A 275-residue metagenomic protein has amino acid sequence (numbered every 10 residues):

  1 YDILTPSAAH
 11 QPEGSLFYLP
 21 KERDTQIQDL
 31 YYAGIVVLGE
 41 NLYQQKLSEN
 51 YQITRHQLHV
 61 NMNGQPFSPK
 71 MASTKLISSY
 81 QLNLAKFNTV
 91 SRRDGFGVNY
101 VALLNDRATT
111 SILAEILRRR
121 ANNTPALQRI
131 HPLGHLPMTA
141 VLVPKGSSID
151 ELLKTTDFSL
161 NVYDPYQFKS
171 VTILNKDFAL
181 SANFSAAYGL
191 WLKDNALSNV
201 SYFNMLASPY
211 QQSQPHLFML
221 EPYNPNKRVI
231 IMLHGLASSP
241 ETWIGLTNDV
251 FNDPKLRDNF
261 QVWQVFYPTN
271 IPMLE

Functional and structural regions predicted by a protein language model:
Y1-I230, S239-G245, Q261-Q264: Flexible, membrane-associating and regulatory peripheral segments of lipid-active enzymes
N224, D253-P254: Poly-acidic low-complexity segments
S238-S239, N270: Active-site loop signature of alpha/beta-hydrolase-fold enzymes
L246-V250: Typically the conserved alpha-helix immediately C-terminal to a functionally engaged Cys/Sec in thioredoxin-like
P254-N270: Conserved alpha/beta-hydrolase
I271-E275: Alpha/beta-hydrolase active-site loop
